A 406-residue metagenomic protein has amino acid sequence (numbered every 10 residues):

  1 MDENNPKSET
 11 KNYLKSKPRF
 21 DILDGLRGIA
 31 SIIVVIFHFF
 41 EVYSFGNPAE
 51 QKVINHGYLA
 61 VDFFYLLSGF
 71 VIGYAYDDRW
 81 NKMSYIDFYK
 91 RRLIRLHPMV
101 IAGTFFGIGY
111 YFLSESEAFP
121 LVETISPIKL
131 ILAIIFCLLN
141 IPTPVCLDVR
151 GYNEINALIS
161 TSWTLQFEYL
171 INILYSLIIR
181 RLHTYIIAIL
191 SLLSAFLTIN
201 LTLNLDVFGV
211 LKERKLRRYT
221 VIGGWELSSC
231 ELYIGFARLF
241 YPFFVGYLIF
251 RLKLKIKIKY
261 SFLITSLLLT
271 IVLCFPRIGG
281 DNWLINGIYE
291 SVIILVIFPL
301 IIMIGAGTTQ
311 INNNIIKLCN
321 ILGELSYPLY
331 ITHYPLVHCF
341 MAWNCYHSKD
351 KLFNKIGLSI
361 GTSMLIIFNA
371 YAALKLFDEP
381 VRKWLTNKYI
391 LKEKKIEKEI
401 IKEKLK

Functional and structural regions predicted by a protein language model:
N4-I22, I32, I36-G57, Y74-I86 (+5 more regions): Alpha-helical transmembrane segments in multi-pass integral membrane proteins
L23, D87-F88, L96, T164 (+1 more regions): Alpha-helical transmembrane segments and their helix-entry boundary regions
D24, G28-S31, S68, P98-T104 (+1 more regions): Residues within membrane-spanning alpha-helices of integral membrane proteins, especially the hydrophobic core/packing
Y65-A75: Central hydrophobic cores of alpha-helical transmembrane segments in multi-pass inner-membrane proteins across all
K90-G103, I179: Alpha-helical transmembrane segments of multi-pass membrane proteins
M99-Y169, L201-L227, I293-A306: Membrane-interface helix-loop-helix regions
G103, G107, Y175, F298 (+2 more regions): Alpha-helical transmembrane segments of multipass membrane proteins
